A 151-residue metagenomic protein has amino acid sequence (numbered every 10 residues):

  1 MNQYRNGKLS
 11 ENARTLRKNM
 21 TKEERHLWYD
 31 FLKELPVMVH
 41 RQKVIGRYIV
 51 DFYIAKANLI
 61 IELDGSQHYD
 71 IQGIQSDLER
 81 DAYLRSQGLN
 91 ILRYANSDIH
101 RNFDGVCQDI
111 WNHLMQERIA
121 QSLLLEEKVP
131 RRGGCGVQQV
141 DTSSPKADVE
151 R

Functional and structural regions predicted by a protein language model:
M1-L125, V129-V137, D141, D148: Nucleic-acid endo/exonuclease domains
